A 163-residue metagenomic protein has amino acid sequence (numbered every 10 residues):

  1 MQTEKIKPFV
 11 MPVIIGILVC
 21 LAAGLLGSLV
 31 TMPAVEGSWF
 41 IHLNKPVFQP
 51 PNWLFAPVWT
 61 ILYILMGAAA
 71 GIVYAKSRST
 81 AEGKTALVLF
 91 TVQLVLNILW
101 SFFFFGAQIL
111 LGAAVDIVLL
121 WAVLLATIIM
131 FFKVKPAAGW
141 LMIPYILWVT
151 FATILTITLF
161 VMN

Functional and structural regions predicted by a protein language model:
Q2-V30: N-terminal signal-anchor transmembrane alpha helix
G37-P50: Perimembrane loop-to-helix junctions flanking transmembrane segments
P50-I64, A107-L120: Membrane-interface loop-to-helix entry segments
W59-A70, Q93-L96: Core segments of transmembrane alpha-helices that mediate helix-helix packing or line hydrophobic substrate/ligand
A81-V88: Membrane-interfacial loop-to-transmembrane alpha-helix junctions, especially the N-terminal start
V88-A113: Hydrophobic alpha-helical transmembrane segments of integral membrane proteins
F104-I109, L125-G139: Membrane-helix boundary connector in multi-pass membrane proteins
T153-N163: Juxtamembrane boundary at the C-terminal end of a transmembrane helix
